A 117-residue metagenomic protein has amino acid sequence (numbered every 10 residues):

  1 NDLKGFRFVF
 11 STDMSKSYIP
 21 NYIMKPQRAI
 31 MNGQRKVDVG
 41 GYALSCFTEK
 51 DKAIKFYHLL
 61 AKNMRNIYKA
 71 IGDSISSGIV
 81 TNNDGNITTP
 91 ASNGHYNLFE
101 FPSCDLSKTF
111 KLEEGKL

Functional and structural regions predicted by a protein language model:
N1, K52-I54, L59, F110-K116: A contiguous, well-structured "functional interface" segment within a domain
N1-D38, L117: ADP-ribose/NAD+-binding catalytic cleft of ART/PARP-like enzymes
K4-F8, S45, F99, K108: Short non-domain terminal segments
F10-Y22, N82-T89, L106-S107: Short, surface-exposed beta-strand/loop "edge" segments at domain boundaries and coil↔beta transitions
M31-S103: ADP-ribosyltransferase catalytic core
N97-L117: Charged phosphate-binding loop/patch that engages nucleotide di/tri-phosphates or the phosphate backbone of nucleic
